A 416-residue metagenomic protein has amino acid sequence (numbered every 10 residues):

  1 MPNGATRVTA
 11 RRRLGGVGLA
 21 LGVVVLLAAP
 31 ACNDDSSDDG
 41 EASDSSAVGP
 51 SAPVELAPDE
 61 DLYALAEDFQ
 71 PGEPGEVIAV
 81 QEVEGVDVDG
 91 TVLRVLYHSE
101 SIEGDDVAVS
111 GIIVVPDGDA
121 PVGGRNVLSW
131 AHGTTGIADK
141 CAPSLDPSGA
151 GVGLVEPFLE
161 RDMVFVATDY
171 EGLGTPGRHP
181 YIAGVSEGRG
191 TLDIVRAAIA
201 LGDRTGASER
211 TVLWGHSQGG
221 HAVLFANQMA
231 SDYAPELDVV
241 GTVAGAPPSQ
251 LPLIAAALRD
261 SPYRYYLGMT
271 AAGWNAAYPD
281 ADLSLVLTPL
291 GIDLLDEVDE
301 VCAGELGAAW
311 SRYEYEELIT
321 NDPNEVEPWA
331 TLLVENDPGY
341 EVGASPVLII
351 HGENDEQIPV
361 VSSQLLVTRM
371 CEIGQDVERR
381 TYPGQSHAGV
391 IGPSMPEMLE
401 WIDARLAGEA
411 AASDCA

Functional and structural regions predicted by a protein language model:
L27-A31: C-terminal motif of bacterial Sec signal peptides marking the signal peptidase cleavage site
N33-A120: Catalytic-loop region of hydrolases
S51-E55, E60, A66-E67, G245-G339: Accessory cap/linker subdomain of secreted extracellular hydrolases
I102-E160: Short, surface-exposed "cap/lid" segments of acyl-processing enzymes
Y181-D203: Alpha/beta-hydrolase active-site loop
R196-Y265: Primarily recognizes the serine-hydrolase "nucleophile elbow" in alpha/beta-hydrolase and SGNH/GDSL folds
A330-T331, Q357, Q364-A416: C-terminal catalytic histidine-bearing segment of alpha/beta-hydrolase fold enzymes
G343, L348-D355: Short beta-strand/loop motif that positions the catalytic acidic residue of the alpha/beta-hydrolase fold
